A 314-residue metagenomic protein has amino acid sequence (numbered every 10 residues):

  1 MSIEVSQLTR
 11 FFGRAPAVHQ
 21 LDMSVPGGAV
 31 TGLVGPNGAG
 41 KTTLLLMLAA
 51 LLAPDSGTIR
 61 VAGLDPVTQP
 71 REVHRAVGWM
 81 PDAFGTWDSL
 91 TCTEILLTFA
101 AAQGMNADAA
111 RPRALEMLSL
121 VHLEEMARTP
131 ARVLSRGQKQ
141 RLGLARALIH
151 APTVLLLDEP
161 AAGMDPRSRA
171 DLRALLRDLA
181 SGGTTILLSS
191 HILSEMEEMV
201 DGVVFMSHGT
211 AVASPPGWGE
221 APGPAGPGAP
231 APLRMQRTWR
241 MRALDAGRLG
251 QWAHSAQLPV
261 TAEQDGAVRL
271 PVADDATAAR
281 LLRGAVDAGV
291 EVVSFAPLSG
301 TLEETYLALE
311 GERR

Functional and structural regions predicted by a protein language model:
A49: Helix-to-loop junction immediately C-terminal to a conserved catalytic motif
G57-D65, E72-V73: Conserved ABC transporter NBD signature motif
L97, A101, D108-M126: Conserved ABC ATPase "signature" region
P130-L134: Conserved ABC ATPase signature
A151: Conserved catalytic motifs of ABC-family nucleotide-binding domains
L155-E159: Catalytic Walker B motif of ABC-type/P-loop ATPase nucleotide-binding domains
G223-A229, R234-L309: Short, charged/small-residue-rich alpha-helical element at the C-terminal edge of ABC transporter nucleotide-binding
